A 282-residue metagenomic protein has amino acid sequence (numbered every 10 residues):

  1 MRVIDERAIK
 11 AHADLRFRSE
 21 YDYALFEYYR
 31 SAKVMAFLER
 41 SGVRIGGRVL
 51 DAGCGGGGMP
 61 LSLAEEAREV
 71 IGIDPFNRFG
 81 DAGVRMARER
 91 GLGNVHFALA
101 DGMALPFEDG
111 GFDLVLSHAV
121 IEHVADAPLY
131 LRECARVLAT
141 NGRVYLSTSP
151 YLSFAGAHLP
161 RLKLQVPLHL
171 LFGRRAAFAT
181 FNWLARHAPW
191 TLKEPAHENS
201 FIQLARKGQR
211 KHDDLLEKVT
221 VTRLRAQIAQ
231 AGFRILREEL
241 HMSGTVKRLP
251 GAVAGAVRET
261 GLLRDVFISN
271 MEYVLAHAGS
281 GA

Functional and structural regions predicted by a protein language model:
M1-A104, L131, E217, V266-M271 (+1 more regions): Conserved N-terminal segment of class I S-adenosyl-L-methionine
V3-D14, R90, H187-A282: A C-terminal cap/extension of S-adenosyl-L-methionine-dependent methyltransferases that defines the acceptor-substrate
R48, N141-R143: Short glycine-centered segments of the SAM/dcSAM-binding site in methyltransferase folds
L61, V124-L129, G156: Short N-terminal helix/helix-N-cap motif within the alpha/beta-hydrolase-1
M103-L114: A short acidic, Gly/Pro-enriched loop at the edge of an enzyme's catalytic core that lines a small-molecule cofactor
S117-V120: A short beta-strand submotif of the Rossmann-like class I SAM-dependent methyltransferase core that lines
P128-T140: A short glycine-rich, Lys/Arg-flanked "PGG" loop and its adjoining helix->strand segment in the class I
Y145-T191: Conserved class I S-adenosyl-L-methionine
